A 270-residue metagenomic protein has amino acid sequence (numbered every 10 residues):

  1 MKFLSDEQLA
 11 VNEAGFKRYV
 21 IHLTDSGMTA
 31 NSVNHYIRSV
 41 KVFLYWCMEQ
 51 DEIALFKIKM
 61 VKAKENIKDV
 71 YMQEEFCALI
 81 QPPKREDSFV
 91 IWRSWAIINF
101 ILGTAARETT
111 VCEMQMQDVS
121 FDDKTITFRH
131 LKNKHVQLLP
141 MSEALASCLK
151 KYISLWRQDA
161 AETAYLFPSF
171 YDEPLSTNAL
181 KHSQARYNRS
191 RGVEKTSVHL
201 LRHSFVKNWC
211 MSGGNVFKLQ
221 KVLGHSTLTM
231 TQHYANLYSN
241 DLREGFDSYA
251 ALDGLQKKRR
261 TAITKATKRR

Functional and structural regions predicted by a protein language model:
M1-R270: Conserved catalytic core of the tyrosine transesterase superfamily
